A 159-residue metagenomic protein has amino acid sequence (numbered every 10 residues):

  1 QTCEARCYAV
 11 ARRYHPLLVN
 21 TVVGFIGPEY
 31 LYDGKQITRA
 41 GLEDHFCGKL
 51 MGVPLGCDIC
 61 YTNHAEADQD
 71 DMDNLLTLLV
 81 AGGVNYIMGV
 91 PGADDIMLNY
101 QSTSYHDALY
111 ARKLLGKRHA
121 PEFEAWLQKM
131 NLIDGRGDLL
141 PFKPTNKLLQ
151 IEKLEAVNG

Functional and structural regions predicted by a protein language model:
Q1-L78, G82, I87-P91, D95-N99: Catalytic alpha/beta core domains of metabolic enzymes, predominantly
Q101-G159: Extended, intrinsically disordered, low-complexity segments
